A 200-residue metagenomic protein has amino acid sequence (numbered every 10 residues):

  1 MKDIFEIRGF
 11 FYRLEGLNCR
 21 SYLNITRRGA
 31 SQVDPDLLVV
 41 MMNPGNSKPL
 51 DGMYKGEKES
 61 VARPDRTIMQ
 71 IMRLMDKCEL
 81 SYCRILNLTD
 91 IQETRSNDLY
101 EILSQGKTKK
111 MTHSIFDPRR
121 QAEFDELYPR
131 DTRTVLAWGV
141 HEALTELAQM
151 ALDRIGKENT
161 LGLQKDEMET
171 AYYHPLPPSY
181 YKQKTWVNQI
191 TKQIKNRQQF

Functional and structural regions predicted by a protein language model:
M1-E6, K48, L74, T94-I102: Domain-level detector for secreted/extracellular nuclease and nuclease-toxin modules, and for the ENPP-like C-terminal
M1-S60, F200: Active-site and ligand/interface coordination hotspots across diverse enzymes and nucleic-acid-associated assemblies
L14-G29, D65-R66, T112-E123: A Trp-anchored, charged/polar loop motif used as the substrate-binding/catalytic surface of acyl/ester-handling
L38-G45, L86-I91, W138-G139: Short loop/turn segments at strand-loop or loop-helix junctions that form parts of catalytic or ligand-binding pockets
N43, M72-L86: Positively charged, amphipathic N-terminal segments that serve as targeting/anchoring signals
K58-R73: Short catalytic helix/loop segments, enriched in acidic residues and glycine and frequently bearing histidine
L80-Y100: Short connector loops at secondary-structure junctions
D98-F200: Glycine/proline-rich loop-helix segments at beta-alpha junctions forming the active-site rim of enzyme cores
